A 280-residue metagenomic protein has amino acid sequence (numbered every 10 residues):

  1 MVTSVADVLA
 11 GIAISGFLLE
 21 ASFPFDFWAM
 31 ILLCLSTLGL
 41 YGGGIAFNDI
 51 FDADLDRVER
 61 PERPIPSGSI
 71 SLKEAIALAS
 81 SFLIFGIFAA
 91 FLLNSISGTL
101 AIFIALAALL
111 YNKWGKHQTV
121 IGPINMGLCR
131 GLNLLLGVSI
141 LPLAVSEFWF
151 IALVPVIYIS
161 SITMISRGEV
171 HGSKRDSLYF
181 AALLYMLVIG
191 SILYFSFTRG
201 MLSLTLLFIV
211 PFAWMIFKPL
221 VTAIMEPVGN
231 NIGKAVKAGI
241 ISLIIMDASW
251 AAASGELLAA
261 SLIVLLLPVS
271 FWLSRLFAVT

Functional and structural regions predicted by a protein language model:
M1-T3, Y111-Q118, G122, G168: Alpha-helical transmembrane segments of integral membrane proteins, especially early/N-terminal helices
S4-F51, L83-F91, S95-Y111, W149-S161 (+2 more regions): Membrane-embedded alpha-helical segments that form the functional core of polytopic membrane enzymes, especially those
A13, L92-L93, W114, S139-I140 (+1 more regions): Helix-loop junctions at the membrane-solvent interface of multi-pass transporters, primarily the C-terminal
I14, L18-S22, F51-L55, E59 (+6 more regions): Membrane-interfacial segments
L32-T37, A53-A108, G127-C129, N133-L135 (+4 more regions): Multi-pass membrane catalytic core of lipid/isoprenoid biosynthesis enzymes
S36-E74, I162-R175, L273, F277-A278: Acidic (Asp/Glu-rich) catalytic motifs at the cytosolic membrane interface
D49, I65-A75, L92-S97, H117-G122 (+2 more regions): Short, amphipathic, aromatic/basic-enriched membrane-interface segments that mark the entry/exit of transmembrane
G131-L134, S139-T280: C-terminal membrane-associated helical module and adjoining short loops/tails
